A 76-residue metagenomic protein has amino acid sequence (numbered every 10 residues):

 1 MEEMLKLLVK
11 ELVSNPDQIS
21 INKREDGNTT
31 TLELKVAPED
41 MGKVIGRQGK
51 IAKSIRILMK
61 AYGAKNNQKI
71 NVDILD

Functional and structural regions predicted by a protein language model:
M1-K43, K53-D76: RNA-contacting regions in translation and RNA-metabolism proteins, encompassing KH/S1 modules where present
